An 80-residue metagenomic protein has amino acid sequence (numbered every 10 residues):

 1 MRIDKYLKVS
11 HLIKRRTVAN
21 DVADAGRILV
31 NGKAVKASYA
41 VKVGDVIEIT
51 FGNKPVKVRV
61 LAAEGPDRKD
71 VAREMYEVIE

Functional and structural regions predicted by a protein language model:
M1-K5, A34-K36, A40-E80: Ferredoxin-like alpha/beta domains used as RNA- or RNAP-binding modules
M1-V43: A basic, amphipathic helix-loop patch mediating RNA/tRNA/ribosome contacts
